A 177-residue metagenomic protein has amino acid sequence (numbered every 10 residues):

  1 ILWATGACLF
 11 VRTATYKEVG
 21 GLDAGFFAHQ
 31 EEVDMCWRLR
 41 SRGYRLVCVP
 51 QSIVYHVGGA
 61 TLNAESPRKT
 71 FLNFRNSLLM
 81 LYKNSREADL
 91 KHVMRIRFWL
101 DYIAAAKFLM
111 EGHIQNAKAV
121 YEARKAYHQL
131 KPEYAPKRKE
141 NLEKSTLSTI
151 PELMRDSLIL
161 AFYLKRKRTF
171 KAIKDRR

Functional and structural regions predicted by a protein language model:
I1, F10, A135-R177: Glycine-rich phosphate/pyrophosphate-binding loop and adjacent beta-alpha nucleotide/cofactor-binding cores
L2-I53: A short, conserved alpha-helix in the catalytic core of glycosyltransferases
L22, F27, N116, F162-Y163: Aromatic-residue hotspot detector
E31-V33, L100, R155, K174: Intrinsic disorder/low-complexity signal
D34-W37, H92, A104, I159: Low-complexity, compositionally biased segments
R45-K139, K144-P151: Active-site-adjacent helix/loop segment of glycosyltransferases that harbors family-specific signature motifs
